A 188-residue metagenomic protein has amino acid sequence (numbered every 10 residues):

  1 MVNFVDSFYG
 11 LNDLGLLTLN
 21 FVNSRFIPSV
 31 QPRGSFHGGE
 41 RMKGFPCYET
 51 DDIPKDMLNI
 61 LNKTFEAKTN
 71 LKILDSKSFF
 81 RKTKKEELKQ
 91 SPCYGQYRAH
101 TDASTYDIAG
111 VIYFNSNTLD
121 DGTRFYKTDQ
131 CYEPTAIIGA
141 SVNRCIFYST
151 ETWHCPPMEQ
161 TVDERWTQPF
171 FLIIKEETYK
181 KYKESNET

Functional and structural regions predicted by a protein language model:
M1-Q96: Non-heme Fe(II)/2-oxoglutarate
K84-T188: Catalytic core of non-heme Fe(II) oxygenases with the double-stranded beta-helix
